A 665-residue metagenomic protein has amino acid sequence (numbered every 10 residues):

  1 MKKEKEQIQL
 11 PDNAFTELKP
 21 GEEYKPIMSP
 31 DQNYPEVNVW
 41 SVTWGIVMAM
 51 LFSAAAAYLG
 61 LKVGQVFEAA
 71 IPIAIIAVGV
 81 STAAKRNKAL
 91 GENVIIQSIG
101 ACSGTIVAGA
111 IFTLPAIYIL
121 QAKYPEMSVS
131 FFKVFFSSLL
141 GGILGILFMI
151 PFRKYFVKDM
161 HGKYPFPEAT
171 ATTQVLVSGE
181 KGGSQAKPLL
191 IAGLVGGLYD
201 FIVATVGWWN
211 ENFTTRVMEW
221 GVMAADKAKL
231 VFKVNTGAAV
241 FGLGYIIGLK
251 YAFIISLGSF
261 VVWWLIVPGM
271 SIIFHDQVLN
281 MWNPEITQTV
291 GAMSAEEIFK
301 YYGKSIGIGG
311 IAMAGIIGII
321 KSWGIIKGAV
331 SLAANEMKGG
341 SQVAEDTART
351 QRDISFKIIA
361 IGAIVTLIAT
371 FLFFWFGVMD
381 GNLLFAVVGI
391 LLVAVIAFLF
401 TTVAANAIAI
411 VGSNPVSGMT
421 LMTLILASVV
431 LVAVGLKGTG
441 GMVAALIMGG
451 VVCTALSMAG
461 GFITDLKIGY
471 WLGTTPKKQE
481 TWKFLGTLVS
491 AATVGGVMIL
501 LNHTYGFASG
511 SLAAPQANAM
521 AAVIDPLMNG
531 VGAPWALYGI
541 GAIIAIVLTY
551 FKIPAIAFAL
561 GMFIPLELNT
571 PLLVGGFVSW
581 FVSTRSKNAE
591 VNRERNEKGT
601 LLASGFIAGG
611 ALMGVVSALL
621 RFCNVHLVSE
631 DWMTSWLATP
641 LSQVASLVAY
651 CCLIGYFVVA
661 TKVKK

Functional and structural regions predicted by a protein language model:
M1-K665: Alpha-helical multipass membrane-protein architecture
